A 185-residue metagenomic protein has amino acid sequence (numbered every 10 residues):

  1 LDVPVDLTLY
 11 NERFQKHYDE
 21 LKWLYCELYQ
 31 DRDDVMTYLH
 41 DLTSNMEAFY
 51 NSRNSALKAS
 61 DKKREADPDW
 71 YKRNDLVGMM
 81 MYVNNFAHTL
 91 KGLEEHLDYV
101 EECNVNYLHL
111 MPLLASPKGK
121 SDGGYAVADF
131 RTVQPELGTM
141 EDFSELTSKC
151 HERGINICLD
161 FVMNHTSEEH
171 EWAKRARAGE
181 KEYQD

Functional and structural regions predicted by a protein language model:
L1-D185: Acidic/aromatic-lined carbohydrate-recognition and catalytic surfaces of CAZymes acting on diverse glycans
